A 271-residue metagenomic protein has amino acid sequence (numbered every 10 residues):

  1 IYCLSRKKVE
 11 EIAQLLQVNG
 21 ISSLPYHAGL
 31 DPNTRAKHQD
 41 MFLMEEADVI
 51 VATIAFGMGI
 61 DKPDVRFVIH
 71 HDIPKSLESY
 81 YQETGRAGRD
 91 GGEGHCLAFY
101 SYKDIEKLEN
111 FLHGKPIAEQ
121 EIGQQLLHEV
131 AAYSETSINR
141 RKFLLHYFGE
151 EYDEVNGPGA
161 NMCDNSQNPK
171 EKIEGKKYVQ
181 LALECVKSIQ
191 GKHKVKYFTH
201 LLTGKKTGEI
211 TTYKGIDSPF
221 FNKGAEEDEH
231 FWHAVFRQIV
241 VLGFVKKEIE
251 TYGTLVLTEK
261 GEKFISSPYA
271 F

Functional and structural regions predicted by a protein language model:
I1-I117, I122-Q125, Y152-E154, M162-D164: Helicase motor core with emphasis on the C-terminal RecA-like subdomain
F99-Y102, H146-E151, L201-G204, K260: Short acidic/histidine-centered micro-motifs embedded in hydrophobic/aromatic stretches that mark compact functional
G123, E154-F271: Accessory DNA-binding and partner-docking regions appended to nucleic-acid-acting proteins, especially the terminal
L126-V155: C-terminal accessory regions
